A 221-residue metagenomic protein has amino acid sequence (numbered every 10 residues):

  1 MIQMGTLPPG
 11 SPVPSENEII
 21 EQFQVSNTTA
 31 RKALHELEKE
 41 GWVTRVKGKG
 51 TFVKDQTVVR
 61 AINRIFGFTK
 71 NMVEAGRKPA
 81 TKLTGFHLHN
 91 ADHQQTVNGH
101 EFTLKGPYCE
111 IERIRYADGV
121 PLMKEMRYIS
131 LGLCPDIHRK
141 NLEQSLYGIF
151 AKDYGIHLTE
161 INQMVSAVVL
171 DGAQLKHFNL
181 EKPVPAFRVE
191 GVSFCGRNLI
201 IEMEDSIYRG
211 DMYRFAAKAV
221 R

Functional and structural regions predicted by a protein language model:
M1, N71, I149, D153: Solvent-exposed, charged/polar functional surfaces in cytosolic regulatory/catalytic domains
M1-V53: N-terminal helix-turn-helix
S15, F52-I65: Short, cationic-aromatic polyanion-contact patches
Q24-V25, V59, I137: Residue-level marker of alpha-helix boundaries and capping positions
K39, R45, A61, F66-E74 (+1 more regions): Extended, compositionally biased flexible segments
G48, Q56, K218: Surface loops and adjacent helix of pleckstrin homology
F66, P79-R221: C-terminal all-alpha effector/ligand-binding and dimerization domain of prokaryotic HTH-type transcriptional repressors
